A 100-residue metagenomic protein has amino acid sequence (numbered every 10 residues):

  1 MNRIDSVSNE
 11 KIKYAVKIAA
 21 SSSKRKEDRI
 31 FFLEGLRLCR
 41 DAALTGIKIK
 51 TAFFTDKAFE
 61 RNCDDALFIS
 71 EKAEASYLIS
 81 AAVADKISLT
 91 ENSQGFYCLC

Functional and structural regions predicted by a protein language model:
M1-C63: Boundary-proximal intrinsically disordered activation/regulatory segments immediately upstream of a helical core
A66-F96: Glycine/small-residue-rich loop that forms an oxyanion/phosphate-binding "nest" at active or ligand-binding sites
L99-C100: Short, intrinsically disordered, charge-balanced linker/junction segments flanking boundaries in proteins
